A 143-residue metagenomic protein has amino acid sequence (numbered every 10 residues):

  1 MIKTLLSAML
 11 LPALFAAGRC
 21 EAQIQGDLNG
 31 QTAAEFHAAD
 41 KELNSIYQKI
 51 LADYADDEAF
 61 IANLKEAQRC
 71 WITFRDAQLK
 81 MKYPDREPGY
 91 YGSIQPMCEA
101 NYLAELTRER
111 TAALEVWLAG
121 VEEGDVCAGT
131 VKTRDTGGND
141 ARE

Functional and structural regions predicted by a protein language model:
M1-T4: Positively charged n-region of N-terminal signal peptides that target proteins for export
S7-A16: Bacterial N-terminal signal peptides
G18-E143: N-terminal alpha-helical modules
